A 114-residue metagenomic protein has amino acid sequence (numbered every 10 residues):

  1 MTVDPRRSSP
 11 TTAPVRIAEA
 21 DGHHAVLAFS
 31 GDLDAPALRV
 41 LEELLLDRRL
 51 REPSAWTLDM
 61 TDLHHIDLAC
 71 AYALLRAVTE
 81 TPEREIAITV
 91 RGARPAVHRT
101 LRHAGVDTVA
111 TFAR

Functional and structural regions predicted by a protein language model:
M1-R114: STAS-like cytosolic regulatory interaction modules
